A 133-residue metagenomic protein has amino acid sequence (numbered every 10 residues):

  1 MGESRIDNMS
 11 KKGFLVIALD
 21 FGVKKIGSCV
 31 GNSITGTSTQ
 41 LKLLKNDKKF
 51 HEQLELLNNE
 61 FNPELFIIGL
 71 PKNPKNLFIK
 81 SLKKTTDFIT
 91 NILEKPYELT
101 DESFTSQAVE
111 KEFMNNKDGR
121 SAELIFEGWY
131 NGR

Functional and structural regions predicted by a protein language model:
G2-L19, K24-R133: Phosphate- and other anionic-substrate recognition elements at nucleic-acid/protein interfaces
